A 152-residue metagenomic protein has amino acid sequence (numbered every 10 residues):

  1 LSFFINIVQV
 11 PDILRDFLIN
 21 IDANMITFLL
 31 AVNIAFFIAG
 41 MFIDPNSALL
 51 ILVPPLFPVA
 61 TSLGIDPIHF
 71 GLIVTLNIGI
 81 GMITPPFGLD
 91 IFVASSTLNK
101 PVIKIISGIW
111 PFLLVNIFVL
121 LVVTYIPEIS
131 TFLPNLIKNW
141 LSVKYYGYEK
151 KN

Functional and structural regions predicted by a protein language model:
L1-N152: Alpha-helical transmembrane segments of multi-pass membrane transport proteins
